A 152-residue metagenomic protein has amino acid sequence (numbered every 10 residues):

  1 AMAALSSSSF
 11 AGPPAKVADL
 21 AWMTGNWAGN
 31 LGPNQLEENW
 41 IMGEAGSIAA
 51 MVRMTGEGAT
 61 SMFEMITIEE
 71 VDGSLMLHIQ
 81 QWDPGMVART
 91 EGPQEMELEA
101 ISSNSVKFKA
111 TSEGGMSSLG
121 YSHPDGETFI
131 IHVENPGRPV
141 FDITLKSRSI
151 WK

Functional and structural regions predicted by a protein language model:
G12-N26: N-terminal helix-cap/turn-to-beta initiation motif at the start of protein domains
G29-S112, K152: Central antiparallel beta-sheet cores of small beta-barrel/beta-sandwich binding domains
R89, E95-A100, G126-K152: Edge beta-strand at a domain terminus
A110-S112, H123, V133-N135: Short, structured patches in soluble enzyme cores that scaffold and shape functional sites
S118-E127: Extended Gly/Ser/Thr-rich low-complexity repeat segments, especially those forming or decorating extracellular
